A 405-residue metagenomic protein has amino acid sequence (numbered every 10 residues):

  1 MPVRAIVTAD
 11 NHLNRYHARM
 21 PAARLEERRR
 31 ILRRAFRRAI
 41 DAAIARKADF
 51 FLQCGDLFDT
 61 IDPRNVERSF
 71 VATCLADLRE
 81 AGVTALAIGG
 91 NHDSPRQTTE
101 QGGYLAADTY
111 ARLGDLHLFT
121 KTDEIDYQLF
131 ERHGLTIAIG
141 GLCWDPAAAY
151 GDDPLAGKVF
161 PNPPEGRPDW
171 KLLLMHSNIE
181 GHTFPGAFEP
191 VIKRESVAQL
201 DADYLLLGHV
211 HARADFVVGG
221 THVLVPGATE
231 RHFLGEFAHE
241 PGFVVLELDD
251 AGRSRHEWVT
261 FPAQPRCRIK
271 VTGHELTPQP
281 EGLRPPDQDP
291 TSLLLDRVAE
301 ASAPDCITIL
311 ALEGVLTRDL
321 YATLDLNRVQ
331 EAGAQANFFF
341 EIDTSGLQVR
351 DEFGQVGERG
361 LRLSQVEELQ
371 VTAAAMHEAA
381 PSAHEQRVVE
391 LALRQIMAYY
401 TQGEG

Functional and structural regions predicted by a protein language model:
M1-C74, Q386-L391, G403-G405: N-terminal active-site segment of His-dependent metallophosphoesterases
M1-R29, E247-V271, L363: Domain-start "cap" segments at the beginnings of catalytic or binding domains
M1-R4, L32, R37, A45 (+6 more regions): A structural signal for the main folded, soluble domain(s) of proteins
P2, A48, G82, T136 (+4 more regions): A general structural motif
V7, Q53, A87, L173 (+1 more regions): Structural beta-sheet core signal
R33, R37-I44, S69-A72, A76 (+2 more regions): Amphipathic, non-transmembrane alpha-helical secondary structure
F50, I61-L234, A238-E240, V244-E247: His/Asp/Glu-rich metal-coordinating catalytic cores of metallo-dependent phosphodiesterases/hydrolases acting on
R253-G405: Accessory, non-catalytic peripheral segments of nucleic-acid enzymes
